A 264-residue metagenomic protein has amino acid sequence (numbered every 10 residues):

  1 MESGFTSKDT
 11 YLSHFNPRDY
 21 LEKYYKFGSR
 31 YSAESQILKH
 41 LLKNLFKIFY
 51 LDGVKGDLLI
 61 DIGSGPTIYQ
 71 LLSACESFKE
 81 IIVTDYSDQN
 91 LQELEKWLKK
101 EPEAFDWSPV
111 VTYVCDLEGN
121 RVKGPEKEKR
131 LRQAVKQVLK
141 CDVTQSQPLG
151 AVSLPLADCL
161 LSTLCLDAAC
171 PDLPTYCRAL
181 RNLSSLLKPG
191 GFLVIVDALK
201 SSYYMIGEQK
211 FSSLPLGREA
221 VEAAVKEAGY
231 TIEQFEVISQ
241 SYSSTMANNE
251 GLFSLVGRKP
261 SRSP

Functional and structural regions predicted by a protein language model:
M1-G56, Y69: Class I SAM-dependent methyltransferase Rossmann-like catalytic core, especially the SAM/SAH-binding loop
V54-T67, E80-D85: Conserved class I S-adenosyl-L-methionine
L98-G150: S-adenosyl-L-methionine
N120-K127, S212-G229: Short alpha-helix
V143-Q147, A157-P174: A short SAM/SAH-binding and catalytic strip from SAM-dependent methyltransferases
S153-L154, P174-P189: A short glycine-rich, Lys/Arg-flanked "PGG" loop and its adjoining helix->strand segment in the class I
P171, I195, S201-A223, T245: Acceptor-substrate binding/catalytic loop of class I
A228-P264: Core SAM-dependent methyltransferase catalytic element
